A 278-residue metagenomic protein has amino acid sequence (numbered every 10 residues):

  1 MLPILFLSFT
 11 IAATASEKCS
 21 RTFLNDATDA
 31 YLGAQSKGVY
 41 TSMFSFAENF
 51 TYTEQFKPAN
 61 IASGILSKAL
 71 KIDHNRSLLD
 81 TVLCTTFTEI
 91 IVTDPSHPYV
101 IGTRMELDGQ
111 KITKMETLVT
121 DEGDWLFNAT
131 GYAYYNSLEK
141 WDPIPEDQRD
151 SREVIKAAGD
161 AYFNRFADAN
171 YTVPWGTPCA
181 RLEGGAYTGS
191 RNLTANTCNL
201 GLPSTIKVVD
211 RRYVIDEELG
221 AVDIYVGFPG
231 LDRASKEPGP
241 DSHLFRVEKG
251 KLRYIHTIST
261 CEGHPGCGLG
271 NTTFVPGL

Functional and structural regions predicted by a protein language model:
M1-S16: Fungal secretory targeting signals
A12-L278: C-terminal and inter-domain tail/linker signature
